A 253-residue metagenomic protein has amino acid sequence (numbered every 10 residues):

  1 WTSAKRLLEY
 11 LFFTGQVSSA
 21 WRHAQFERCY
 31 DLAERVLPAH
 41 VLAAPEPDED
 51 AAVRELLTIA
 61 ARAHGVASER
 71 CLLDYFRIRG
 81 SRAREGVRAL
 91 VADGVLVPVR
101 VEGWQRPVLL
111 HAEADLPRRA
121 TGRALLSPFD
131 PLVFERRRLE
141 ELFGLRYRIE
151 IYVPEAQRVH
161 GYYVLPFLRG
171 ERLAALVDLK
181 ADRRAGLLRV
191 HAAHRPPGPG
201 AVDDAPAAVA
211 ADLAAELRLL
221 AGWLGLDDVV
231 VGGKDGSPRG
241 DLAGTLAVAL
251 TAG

Functional and structural regions predicted by a protein language model:
W1-L125, D130-R138, L145, I149 (+3 more regions): Long, low-complexity intrinsically disordered regions
